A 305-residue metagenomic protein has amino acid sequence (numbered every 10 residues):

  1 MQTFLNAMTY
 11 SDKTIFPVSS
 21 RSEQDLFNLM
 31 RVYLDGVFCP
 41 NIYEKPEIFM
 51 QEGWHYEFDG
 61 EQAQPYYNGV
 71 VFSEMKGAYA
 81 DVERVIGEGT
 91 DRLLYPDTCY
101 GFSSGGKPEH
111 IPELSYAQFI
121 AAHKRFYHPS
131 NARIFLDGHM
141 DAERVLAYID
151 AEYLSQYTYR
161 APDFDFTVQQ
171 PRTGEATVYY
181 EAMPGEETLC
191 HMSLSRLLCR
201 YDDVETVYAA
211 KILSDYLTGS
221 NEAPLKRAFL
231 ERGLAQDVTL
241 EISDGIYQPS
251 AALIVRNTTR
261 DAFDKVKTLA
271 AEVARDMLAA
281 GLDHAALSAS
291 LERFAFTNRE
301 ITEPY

Functional and structural regions predicted by a protein language model:
M1-R172, Y180-S193, L198-D203, A209 (+1 more regions): Charge-rich, well-structured scaffold segments of protease-associated domains
